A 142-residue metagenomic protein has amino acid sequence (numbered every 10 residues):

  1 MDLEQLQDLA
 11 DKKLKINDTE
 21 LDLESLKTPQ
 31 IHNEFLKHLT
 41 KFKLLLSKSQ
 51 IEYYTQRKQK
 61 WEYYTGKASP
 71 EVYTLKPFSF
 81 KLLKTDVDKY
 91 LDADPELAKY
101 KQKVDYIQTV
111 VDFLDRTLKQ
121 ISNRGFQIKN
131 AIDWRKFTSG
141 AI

Functional and structural regions predicted by a protein language model:
M1-I142: Charge-rich amphipathic alpha-helical interaction elements
